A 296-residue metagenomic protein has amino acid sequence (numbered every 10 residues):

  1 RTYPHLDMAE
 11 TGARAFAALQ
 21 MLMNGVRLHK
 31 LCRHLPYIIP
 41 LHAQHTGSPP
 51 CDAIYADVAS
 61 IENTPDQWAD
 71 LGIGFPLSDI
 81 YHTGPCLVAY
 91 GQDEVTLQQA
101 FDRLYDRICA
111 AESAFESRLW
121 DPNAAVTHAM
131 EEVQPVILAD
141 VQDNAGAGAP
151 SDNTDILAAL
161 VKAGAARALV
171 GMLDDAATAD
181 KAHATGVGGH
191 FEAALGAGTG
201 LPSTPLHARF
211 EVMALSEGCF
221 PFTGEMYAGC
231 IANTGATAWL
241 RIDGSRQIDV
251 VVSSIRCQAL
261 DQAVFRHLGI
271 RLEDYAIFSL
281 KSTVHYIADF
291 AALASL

Functional and structural regions predicted by a protein language model:
R1-V26, P135-L157, V161-D175: Active-site histidine-anchored catalytic micro-motif
Q20-A124: Accessory alpha-helical/coil subdomains and C-terminal extensions that flank or cap enzyme catalytic cores
Q44-S48, H128, E132, A145-L157 (+1 more regions): Short glycine/threonine-rich loop-to-helix capping motif typified by GTGT followed within a few residues by an Asp-Pro
L87, C109, P221-L296: Extended hydrophobic packing segments that form well-structured cores
Y90, A139-V141, V170-G171, S253-I255 (+1 more regions): Generic beta-strand/beta-sheet core signal
Q92-E94, Q142-A145, D175-A177, S245 (+2 more regions): Short, glycine-/Ser/Thr-/acidic-enriched flexible segments
R103-D106, D152-K162, T185-V187, R266-R271 (+1 more regions): Short, solvent-exposed amphipathic alpha-helical segments in soluble enzyme and RNA/protein-processing domains
D174-F222: Acidic, Ser/Thr-rich peripheral helices and adjacent loops at domain boundaries
